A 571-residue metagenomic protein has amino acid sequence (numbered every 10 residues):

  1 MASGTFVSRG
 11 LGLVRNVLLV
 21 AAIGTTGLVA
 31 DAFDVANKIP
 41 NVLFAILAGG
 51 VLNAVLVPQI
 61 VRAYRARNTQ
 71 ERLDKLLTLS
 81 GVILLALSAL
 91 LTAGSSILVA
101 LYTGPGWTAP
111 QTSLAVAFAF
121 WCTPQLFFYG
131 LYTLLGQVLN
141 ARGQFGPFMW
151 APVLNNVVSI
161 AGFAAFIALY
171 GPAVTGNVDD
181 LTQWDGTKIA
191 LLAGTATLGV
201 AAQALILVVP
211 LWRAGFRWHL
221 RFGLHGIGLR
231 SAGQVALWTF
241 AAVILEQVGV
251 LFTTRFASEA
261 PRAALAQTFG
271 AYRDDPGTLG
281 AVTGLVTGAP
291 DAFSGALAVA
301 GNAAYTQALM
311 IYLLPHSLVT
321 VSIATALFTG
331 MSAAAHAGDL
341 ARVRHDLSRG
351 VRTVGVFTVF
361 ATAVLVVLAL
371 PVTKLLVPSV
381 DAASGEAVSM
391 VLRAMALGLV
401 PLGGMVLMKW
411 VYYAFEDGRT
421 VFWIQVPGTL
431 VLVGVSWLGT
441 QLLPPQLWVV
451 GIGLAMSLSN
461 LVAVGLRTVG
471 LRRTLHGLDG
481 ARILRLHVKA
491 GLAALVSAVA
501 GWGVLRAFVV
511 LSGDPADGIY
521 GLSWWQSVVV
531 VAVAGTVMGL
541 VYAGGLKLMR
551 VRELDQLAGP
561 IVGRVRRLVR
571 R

Functional and structural regions predicted by a protein language model:
M1-R571: Membrane-embedded alpha-helical bundles of multi-pass transporters/translocases, especially carrier/permease families
